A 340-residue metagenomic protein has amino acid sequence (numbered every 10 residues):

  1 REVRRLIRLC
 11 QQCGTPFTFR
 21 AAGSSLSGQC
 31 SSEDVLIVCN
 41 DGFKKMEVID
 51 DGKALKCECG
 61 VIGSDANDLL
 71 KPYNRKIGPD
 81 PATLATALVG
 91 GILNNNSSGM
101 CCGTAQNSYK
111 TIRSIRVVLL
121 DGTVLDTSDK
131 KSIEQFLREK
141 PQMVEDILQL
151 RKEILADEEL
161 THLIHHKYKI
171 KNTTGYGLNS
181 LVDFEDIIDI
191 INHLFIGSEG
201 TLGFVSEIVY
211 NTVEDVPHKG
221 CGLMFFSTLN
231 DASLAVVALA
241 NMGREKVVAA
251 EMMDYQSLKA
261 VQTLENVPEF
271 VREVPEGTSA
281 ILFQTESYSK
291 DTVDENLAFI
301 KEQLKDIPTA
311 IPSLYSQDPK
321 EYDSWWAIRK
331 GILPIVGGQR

Functional and structural regions predicted by a protein language model:
R1-F17, V35-P81, S97-Q149, V216-S227: N-terminal glycine-rich flavin-associated loop
F17-R20, A250: ATP-grasp fold ATP-binding core
L26-S27, S31, L70-S114, L119 (+3 more regions): A gly/ser-rich beta-alpha-beta helix-loop segment of oxidoreductase catalytic cores
G28-E33, N67-L69, V89-N107, D126-K130 (+7 more regions): Short acidic, glycine/serine/threonine-rich loops at helix termini
S31, N40, A87, Y109-T111 (+5 more regions): A short, structural micro-pattern
K131-I188: Phosphate/pyrophosphate- and phosphate-bearing ligand-binding catalytic cores of soluble enzymes
S180-I188, N192-R340: C-terminal substrate-recognition/cap domain of FAD-linked oxidoreductases
